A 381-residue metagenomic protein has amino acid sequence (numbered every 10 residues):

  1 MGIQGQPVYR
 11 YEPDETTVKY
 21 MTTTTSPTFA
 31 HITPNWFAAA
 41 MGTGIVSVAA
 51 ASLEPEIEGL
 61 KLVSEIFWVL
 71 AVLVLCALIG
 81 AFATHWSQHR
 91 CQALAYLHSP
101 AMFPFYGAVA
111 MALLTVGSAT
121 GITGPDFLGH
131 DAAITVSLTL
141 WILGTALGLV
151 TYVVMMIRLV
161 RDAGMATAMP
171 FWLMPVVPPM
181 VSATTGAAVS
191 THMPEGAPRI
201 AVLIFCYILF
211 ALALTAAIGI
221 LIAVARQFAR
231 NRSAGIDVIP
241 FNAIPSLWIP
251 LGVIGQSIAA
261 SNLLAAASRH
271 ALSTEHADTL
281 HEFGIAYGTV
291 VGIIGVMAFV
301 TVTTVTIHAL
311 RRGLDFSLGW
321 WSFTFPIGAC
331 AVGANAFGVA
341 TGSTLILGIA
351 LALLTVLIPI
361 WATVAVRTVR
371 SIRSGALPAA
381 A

Functional and structural regions predicted by a protein language model:
Y20-S52, S64, W68, R90-S118 (+8 more regions): Juxtamembrane helix-loop boundaries in multi-pass membrane proteins
P55-K61, M193-L203, S268-D278, A309-D315 (+1 more regions): Extracellular/periplasmic helix-loop-helix junctions in multi-pass membrane proteins
L70-S87, A146-M156: Central hydrophobic cores of alpha-helical transmembrane segments in multi-pass inner-membrane proteins across all
S118-L159: A generic, well-ordered mixed alpha/beta core segment in the N-terminal half of proteins
T139, L143, W172-V302: Generic multipass alpha-helical transmembrane bundles of integral membrane proteins
A277-V339: Extended, compositionally biased non-globular segments
V291-I294, L347-T363: Small-residue-rich transmembrane alpha-helices that serve as helix-helix interface/gating elements in multipass
